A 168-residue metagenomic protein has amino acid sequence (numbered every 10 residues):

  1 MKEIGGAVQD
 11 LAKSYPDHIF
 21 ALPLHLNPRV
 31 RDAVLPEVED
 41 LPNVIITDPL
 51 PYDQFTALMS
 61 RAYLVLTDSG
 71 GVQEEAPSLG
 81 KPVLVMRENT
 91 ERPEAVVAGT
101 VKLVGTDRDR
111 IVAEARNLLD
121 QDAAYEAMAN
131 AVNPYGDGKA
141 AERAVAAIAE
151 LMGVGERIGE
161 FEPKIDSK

Functional and structural regions predicted by a protein language model:
M1-D17, L22, P28-K168: Nucleotide-activated sugar donor-binding and catalytic core shared by glycosyltransferases and related lipid-linked
